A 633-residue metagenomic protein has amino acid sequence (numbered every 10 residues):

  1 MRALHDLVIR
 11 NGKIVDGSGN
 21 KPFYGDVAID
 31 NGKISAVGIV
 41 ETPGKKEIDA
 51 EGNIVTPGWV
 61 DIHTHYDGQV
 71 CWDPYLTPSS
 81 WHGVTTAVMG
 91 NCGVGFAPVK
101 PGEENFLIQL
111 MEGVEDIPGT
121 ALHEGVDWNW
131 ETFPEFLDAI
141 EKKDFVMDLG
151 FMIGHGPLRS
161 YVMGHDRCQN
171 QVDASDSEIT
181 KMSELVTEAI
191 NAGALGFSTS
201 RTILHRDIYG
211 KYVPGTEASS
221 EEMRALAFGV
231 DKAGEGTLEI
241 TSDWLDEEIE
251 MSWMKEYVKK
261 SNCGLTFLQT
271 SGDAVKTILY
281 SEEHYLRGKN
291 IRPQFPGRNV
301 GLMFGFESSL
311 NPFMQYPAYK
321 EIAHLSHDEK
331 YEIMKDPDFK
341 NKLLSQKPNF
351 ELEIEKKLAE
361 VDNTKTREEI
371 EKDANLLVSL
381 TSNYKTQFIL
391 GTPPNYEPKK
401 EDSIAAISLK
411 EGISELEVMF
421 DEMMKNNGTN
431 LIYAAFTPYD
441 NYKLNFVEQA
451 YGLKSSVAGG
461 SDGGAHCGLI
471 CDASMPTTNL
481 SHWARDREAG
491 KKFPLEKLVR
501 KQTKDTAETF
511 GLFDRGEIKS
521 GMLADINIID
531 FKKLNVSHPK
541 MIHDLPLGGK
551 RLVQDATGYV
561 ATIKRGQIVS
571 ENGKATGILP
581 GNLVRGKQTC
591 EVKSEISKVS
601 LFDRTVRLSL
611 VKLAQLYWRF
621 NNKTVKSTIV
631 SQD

Functional and structural regions predicted by a protein language model:
R2-V8, K13-G58, P539: Histidine-rich, glycine-flanked metal-binding segment
G12, G32, G52, H63 (+11 more regions): Divalent metal-coordination and catalytic microenvironments
V15-D26, L431-N441, V447, P494-K497 (+1 more regions): Acidic, glycine-enriched loop/beta-strand segments at the rims of small-molecule binding/catalytic pockets
I54-P78: Di-metal (Zn2+ and/or Mg2+/Mn2+) metal-binding site signature of metallo-dependent hydrolases with the MBL/beta-CASP
W72-G196: Divalent-metal coordination cores built from histidine and acidic residues
F136-I140, V146, M152-H165, N170-E178 (+6 more regions): Active-site neighborhoods of metal-dependent hydrolases
K372-D373, N445, Q449-S456, S461-D462 (+2 more regions): C-terminal cap of metal-dependent C-N hydrolases
S570-S631: Intein/HINT protein-splicing elements and their conserved insertion hotspots or analogous self-processing inserts
